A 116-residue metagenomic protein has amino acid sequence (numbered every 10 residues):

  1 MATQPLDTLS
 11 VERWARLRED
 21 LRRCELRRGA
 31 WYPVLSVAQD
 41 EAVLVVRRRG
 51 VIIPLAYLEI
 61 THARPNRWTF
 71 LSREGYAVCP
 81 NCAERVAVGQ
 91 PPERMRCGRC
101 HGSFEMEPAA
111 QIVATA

Functional and structural regions predicted by a protein language model:
M1-L21, F104-E105: Mixed-charge, Lys/Arg-rich low-complexity intrinsically disordered regions
R18-Y57: Basic/aromatic-rich interaction segments and small domains that mediate binding to polyanionic partners
H62-L71, P80-V88: Short, intrinsically disordered, charge-biased short linear motifs at domain edges
R73-A77, R94: Residues immediately within or flanking Cys/His clusters that coordinate Zn2+ in small zinc-binding modules
C79-C82, C97-C100: Short cysteine-rich clusters marking metal-coordination/redox-active sites
V86, S103-M106: Cys/His-rich microdomains that often coordinate metals
A87-R96: Short linker/helix segments within small regulatory modules
